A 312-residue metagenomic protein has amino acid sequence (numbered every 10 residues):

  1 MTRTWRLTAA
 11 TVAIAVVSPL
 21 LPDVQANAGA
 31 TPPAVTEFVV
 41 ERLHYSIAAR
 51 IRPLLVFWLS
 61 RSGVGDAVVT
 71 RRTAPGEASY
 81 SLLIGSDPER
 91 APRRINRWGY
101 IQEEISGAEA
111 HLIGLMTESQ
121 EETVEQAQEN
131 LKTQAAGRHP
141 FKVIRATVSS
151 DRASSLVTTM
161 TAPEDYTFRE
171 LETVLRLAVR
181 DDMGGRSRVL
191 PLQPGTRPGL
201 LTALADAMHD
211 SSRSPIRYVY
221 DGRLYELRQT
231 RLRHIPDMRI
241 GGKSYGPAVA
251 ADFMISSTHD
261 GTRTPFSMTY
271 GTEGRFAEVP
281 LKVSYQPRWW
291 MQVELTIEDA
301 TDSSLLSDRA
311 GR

Functional and structural regions predicted by a protein language model:
M1-A10: Bacterial N-terminal signal peptides that target proteins for export
A9-P19: Bacterial N-terminal signal peptides
V17-L20, V189, E278: Selective for proline/serine-rich intrinsically disordered segments in cytosolic/nuclear regulatory regions
V24-S150, T158, G199-R312: Acidic, serine/threonine-rich low-complexity disordered tracts
L156-E164: C-terminal, low-complexity/hydrophilic appendages and adjacent surface loops of extracellular/periplasmic anionic
T167-P215: Hydrophobic, aromatic-enriched interface-forming segments
